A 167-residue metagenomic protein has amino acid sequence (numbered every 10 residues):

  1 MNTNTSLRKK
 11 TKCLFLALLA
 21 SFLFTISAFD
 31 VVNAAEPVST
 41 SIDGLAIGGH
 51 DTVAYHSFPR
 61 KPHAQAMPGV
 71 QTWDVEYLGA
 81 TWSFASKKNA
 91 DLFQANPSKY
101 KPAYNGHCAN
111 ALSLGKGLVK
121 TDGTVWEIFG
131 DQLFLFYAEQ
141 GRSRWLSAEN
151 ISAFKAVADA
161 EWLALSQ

Functional and structural regions predicted by a protein language model:
T3-L18: Bacterial N-terminal signal peptides that target proteins for export
T5-R8, I26, V32: Glycine-centered signal
L16-A28: Bacterial N-terminal signal peptides
V32-Q167: Charged, low-complexity intrinsically disordered segments
